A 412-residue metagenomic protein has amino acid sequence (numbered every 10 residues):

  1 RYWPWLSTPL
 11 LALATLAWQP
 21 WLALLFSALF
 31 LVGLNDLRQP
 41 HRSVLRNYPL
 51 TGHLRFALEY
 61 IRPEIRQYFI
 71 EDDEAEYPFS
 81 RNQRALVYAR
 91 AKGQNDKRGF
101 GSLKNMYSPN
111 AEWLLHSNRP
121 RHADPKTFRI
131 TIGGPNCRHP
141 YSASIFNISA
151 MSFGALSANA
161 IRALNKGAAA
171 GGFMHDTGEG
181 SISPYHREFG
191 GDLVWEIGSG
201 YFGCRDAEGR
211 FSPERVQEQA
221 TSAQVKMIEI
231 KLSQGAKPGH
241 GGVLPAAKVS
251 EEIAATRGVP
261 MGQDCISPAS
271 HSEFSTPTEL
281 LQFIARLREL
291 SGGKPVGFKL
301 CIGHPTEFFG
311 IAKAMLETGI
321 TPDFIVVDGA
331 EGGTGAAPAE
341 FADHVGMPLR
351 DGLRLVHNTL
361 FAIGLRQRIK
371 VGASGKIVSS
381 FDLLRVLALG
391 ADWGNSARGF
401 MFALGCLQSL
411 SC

Functional and structural regions predicted by a protein language model:
R1-M174, G180-G190, W195-A207, F211-A236 (+1 more regions): Conserved, well-structured core domains of diverse proteins
P20-W21, Y141-I145, G262-D264, A336 (+1 more regions): A short alpha-helix capping/helix-coil boundary motif
R138-S142, I253-V259, D328: Flexible hinge/switch segments at interdomain interfaces of large molecular machines
A158, R205, H240, F308 (+1 more regions): Short acidic, gly/pro-rich beta-turn/loop elements at beta-sheet edges and active-site/ligand-binding grooves
W195-G203, E251-G258, D323, D351 (+2 more regions): Glycine-/small-residue-rich beta-strand-loop submotif within the FAD-binding core of flavoenzymes
D206-A207, G241-G242, L407: Short conserved micro-motifs at the rims of enzyme active sites and ligand-binding pockets
S222-P277, L281-Q282, E289, T334: Active-site cores of enzymes that catalyze phosphoryl transfer or operate on phosphate-rich substrates
I266-C412: Glycine-rich phosphate/ribose-binding loops and adjacent secondary-structure elements that form binding surfaces
